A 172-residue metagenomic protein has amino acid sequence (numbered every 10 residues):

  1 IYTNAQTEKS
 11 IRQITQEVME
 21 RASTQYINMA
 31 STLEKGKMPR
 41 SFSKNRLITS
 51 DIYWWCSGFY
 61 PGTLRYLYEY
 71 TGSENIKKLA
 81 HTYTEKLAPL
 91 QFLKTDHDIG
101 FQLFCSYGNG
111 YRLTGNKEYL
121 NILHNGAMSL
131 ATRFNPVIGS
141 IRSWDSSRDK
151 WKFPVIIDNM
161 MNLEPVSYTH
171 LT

Functional and structural regions predicted by a protein language model:
I1-N4: C-terminal segment of classical bacterial N-terminal signal peptides
T7-G58, Y66, Y70, E74-H81 (+3 more regions): Low-complexity, Ser/Thr/Pro/Gly-enriched N-terminal "stalk/linker" regions
I11, T15, M38-G58, K86-N109 (+1 more regions): Solvent-exposed loop and edge beta-strand segments that line ligand/cofactor-binding and catalytic clefts
T24, G62, E85, C105 (+1 more regions): Generic structural signal for well-ordered, non-membrane alpha-helices
P61, R65-Y68, F104, G108 (+1 more regions): Conserved small-residue packing positions in alpha-helical repeats and bundles
Y70-N75, Q91-I99, L113-E118: Alpha-helix boundary/capping segments in eukaryotic regulatory proteins
Y107-S167: Internal, well-ordered domain-core segments that constitute the primary functional module of diverse proteins
T169-T172: Conserved small/polar residues in nucleotide/adenosyl-binding loops
